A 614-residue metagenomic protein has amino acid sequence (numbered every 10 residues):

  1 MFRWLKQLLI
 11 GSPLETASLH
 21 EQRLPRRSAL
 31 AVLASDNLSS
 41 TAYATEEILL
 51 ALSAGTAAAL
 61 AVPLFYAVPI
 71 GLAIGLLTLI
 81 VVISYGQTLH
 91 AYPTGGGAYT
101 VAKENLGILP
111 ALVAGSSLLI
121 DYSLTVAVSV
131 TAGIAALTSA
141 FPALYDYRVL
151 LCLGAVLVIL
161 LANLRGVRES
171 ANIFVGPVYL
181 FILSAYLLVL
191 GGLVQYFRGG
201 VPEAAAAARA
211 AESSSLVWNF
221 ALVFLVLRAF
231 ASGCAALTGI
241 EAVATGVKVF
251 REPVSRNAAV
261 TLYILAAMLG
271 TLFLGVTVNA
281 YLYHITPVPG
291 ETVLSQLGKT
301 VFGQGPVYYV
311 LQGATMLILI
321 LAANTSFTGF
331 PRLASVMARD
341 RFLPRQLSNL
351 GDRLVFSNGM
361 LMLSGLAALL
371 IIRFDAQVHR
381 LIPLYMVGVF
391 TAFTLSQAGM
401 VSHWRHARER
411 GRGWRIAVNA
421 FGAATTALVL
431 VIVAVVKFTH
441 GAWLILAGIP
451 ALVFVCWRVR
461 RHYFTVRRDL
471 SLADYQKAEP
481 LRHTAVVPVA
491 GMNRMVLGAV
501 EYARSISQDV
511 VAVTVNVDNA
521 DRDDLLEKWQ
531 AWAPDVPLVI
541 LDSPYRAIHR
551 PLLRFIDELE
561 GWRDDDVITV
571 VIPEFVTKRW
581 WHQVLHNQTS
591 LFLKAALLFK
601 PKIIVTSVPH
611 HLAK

Functional and structural regions predicted by a protein language model:
M1-A58, I83, T94, A102-L109 (+3 more regions): Membrane-interface "cap" regions at the ends of multi-pass membrane proteins
M1-T16, F464-D474, A478-K614: Cytosolic C-terminal regulatory domains/tails of membrane transporters and channels
R3, I48-K103, I108-S117, V128-A155 (+2 more regions): Extracellular loop-to-transmembrane helix junctions
P25, I108, R148-L153, V249-T271 (+2 more regions): Loop-to-transmembrane helix boundary motifs in multi-pass membrane proteins
L30, Q346-S357, F393-F438, D469-Q476: C-terminal membrane-solvent junction of multi-pass transporters and transport-like membrane proteins
G107, I264-A322, L347-I372: TM-loop-TM module centered on a large, flexible mid-protein loop between adjacent transmembrane helices in multi-pass
Y179, L183-T238, V436, H440 (+1 more regions): Helix-loop-helix junctions that connect adjacent transmembrane segments in multi-pass membrane transporters
F181-A210, T277-H284, T394-E409, W457-R467: Hydrophobic alpha-helical segments and their helix-loop junctions in multi-pass secondary transporters
